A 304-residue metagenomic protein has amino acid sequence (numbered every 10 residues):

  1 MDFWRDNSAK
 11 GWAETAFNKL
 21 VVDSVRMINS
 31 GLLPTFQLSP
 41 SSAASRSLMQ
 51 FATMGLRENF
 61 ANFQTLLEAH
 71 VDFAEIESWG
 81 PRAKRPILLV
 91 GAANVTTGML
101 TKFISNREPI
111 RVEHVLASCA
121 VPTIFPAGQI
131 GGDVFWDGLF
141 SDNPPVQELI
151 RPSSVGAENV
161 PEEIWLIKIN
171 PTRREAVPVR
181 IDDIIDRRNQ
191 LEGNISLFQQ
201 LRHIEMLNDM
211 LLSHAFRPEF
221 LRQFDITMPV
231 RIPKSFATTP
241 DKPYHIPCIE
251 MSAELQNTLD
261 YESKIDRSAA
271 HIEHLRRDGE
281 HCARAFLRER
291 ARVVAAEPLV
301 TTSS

Functional and structural regions predicted by a protein language model:
M1-S304: Patatin-like phospholipase
